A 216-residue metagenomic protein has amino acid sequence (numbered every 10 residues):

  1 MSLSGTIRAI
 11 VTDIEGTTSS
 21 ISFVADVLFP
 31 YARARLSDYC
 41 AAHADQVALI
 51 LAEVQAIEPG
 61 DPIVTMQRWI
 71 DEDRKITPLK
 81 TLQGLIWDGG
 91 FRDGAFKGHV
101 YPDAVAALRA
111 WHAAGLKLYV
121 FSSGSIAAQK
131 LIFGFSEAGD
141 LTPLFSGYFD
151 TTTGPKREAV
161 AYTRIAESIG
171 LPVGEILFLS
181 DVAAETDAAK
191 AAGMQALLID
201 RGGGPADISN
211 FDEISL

Functional and structural regions predicted by a protein language model:
L3-I7, S146-L216: Asp-based, Mg2+/Mn2+-dependent phosphohydrolase catalytic module
G5-V24: Asp-based phosphoryl-transfer active-site loop
I14, F121-S125, D181: Short, well-ordered beta-to-alpha junction loops that form the rim of enzyme active sites and present histidine/acidic
T18-S22, A127-K130, D187: Short catalytic/ligand-binding loop motif for oxyanion handling, primarily in non-cytosolic enzymes, centered on
S22-R68: Conserved phosphoryl-transfer catalytic core
E58-P102: Metal-dependent phosphoesterase signature
D88-F96, L141-G154: Glycine-rich phosphate-binding "P-loop"
G94-S136: Substrate-recognition element of Asp-dependent hydrolases with the DxDx(T/V) motif
